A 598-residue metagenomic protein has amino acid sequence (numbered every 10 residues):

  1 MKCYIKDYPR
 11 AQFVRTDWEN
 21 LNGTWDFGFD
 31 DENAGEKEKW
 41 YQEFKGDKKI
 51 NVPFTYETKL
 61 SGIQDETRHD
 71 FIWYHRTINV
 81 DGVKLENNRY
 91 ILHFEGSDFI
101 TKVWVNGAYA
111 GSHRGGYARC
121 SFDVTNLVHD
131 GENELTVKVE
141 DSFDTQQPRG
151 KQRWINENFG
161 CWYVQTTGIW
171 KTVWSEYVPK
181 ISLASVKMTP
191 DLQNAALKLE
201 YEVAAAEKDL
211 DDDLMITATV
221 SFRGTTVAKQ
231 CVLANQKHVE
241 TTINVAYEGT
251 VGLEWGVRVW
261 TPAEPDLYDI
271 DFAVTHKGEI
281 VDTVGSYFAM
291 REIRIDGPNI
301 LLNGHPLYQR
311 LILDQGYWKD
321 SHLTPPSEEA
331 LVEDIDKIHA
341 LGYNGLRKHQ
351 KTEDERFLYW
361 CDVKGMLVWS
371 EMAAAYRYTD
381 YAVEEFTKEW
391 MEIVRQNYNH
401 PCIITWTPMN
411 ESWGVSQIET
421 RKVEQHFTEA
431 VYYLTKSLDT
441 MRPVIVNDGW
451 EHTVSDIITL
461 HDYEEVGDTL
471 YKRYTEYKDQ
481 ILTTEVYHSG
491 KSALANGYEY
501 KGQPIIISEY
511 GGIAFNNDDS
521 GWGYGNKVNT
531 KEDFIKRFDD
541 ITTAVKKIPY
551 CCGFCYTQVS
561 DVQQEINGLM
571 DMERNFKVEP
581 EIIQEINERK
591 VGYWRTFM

Functional and structural regions predicted by a protein language model:
M1-G62, K138, S142-Q147, R223-T225 (+2 more regions): Accessory carbohydrate-binding/adhesion or oligomerization-edge regions at the termini of glycan-active proteins
D7-Q12, D26-E32, Q64-L183, T225 (+3 more regions): Accessory beta-strand-rich segments of carbohydrate-active enzymes
E66-I72, V80-N88, C120, A263-D266 (+2 more regions): Aromatic- and glycine-enriched glycan-recognition loops and surfaces that form the carbohydrate-binding subsites
N126-E132, E202-R294: Extended acidic/polar, glycine-enriched regions that form or flank non-catalytic beta-rich accessory modules
Y177-D209, K590-M598: Surface beta-strand/loop "capping" patches
V186-K187, D271-I338, P443-I445, R589 (+1 more regions): N-terminal carbohydrate-binding accessory modules
L197-F222, I300-W369: Conserved, compact domain cores that house catalytic/ligand-binding motifs in diverse enzymes and effector modules
I335, G345-R574, I582-N587, Y593-M598: Substrate-binding/catalytic cleft of secreted carbohydrate-active enzymes, primarily glycoside hydrolases
